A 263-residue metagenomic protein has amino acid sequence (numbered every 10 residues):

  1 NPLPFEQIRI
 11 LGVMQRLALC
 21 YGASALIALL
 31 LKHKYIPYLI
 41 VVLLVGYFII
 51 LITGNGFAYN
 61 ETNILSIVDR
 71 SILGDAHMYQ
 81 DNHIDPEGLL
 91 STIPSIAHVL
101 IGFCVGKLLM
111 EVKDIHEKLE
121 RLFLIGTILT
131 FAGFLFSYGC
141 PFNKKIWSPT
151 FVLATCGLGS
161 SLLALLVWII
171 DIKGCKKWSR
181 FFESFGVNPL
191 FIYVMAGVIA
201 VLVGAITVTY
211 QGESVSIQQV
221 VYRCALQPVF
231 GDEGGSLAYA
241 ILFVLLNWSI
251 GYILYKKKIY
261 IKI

Functional and structural regions predicted by a protein language model:
N1-I263: Alpha-helical transmembrane segments and their immediate juxtamembrane cytosolic regions
